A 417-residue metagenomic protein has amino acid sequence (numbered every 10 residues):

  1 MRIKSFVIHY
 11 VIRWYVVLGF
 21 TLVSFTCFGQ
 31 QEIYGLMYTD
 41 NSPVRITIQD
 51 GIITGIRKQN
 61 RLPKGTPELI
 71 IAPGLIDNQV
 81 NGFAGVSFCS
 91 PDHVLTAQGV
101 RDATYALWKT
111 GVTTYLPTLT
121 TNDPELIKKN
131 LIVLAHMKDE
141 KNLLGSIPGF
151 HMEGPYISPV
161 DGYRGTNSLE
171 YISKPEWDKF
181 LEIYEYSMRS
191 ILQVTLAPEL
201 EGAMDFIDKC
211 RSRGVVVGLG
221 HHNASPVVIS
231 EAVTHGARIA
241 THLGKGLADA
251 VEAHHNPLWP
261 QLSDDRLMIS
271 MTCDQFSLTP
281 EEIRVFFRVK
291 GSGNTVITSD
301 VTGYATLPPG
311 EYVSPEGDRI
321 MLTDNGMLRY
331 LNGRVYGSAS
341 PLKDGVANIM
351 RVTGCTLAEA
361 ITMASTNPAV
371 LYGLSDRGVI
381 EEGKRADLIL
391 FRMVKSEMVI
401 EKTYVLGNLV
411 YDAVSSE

Functional and structural regions predicted by a protein language model:
R2, F6, V11, F25-R61 (+1 more regions): N-terminal metal-binding scaffold of metallo-dependent hydrolase/deaminase domains
R13-S24: Bacterial N-terminal signal peptides
G29-Y34, K58-R101, Y105: Replace "His-x-His-based motif
N81-A84, C89, R101-V133, G145-S158 (+4 more regions): Divalent metal-dependent hydrolysis catalytic cores, especially in the metallo-beta-lactamase
S158-M188: Conserved phosphate-binding/catalytic loop of the ribokinase/pfkB sugar-kinase fold
W177, L181, E185-P309: Active-site core of metal-dependent hydrolases
W259-I269, F287-S299, A305-F391: His/Asp/Glu-enriched, well-ordered alpha-helical/loop segment that forms or immediately abuts the divalent-metal
I380-E417: C-terminal cap of metal-dependent C-N hydrolases
